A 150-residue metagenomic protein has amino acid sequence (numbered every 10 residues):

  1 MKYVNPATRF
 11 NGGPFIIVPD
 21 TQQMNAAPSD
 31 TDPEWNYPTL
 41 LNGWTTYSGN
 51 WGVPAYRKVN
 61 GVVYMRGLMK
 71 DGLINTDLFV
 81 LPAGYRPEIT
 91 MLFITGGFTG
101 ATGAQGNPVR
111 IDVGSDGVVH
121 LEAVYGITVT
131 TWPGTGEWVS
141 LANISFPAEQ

Functional and structural regions predicted by a protein language model:
K2-S48, N143-Q150: Glycine-rich, low-complexity segments
T8, W51-K58, P108-S115: Short, exposed beta-strand/loop patches in secreted or surface proteins that constitute
G12, T21, N75-T76, G136: Solvent-exposed, conformationally flexible loop/turn segments
Q23-V59, M69-Y85: Surface-exposed ligand/attachment interfaces on beta-rich extracellular proteins
N60-V62, I89: Extended extracellular/luminal ectodomain segments enriched in beta-structured repeat modules
Y64-R66, E122: Beta-strand residues in well-ordered beta-sheet regions across diverse protein folds
G67-M69, T95-G96: Short beta-strand segments that buttress and anchor functional surface loops
M91-Q150: Helix-rich interaction surfaces within compact, conserved domain-sized segments that mediate assembly or partner
